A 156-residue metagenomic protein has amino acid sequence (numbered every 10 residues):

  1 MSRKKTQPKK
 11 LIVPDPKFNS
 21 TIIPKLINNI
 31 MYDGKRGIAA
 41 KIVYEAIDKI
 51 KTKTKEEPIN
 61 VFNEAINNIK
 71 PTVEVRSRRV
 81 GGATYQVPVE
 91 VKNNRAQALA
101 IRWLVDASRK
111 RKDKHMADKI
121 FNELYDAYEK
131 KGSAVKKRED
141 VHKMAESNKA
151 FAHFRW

Functional and structural regions predicted by a protein language model:
S2-D33, G37, Y44-W156: Strongly charged
